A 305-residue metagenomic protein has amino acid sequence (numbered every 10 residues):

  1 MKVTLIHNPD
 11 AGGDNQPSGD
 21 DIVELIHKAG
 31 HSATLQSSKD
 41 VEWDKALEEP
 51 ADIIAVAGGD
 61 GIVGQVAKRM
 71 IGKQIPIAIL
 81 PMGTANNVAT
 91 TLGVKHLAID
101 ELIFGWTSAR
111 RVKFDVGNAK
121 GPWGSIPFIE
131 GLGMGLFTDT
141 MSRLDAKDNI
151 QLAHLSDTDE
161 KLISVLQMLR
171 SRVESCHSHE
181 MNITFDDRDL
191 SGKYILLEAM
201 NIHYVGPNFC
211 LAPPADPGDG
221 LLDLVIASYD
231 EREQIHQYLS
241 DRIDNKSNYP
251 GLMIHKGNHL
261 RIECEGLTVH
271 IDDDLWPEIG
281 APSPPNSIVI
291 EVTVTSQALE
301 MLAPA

Functional and structural regions predicted by a protein language model:
M1-A57, G64, I99-T107: ATP/NTP phosphate-donor binding region
I6, A29, T34-Q36, Q74-P76 (+1 more regions): Catalytic core of DAGKc-family lipid kinases
G12-Q16, G206-P207, L299-M301: Short N-terminal binding/cap micro-motifs at the start of the first secondary-structure element
N15-Q16, Q65-A67, A89-T90, D139 (+3 more regions): Short glycine-/acidic-enriched loop or helix-start segments at secondary-structure transitions that form or flank
D60, L197: Short conserved active-site loop signatures built around small residues
I62-K73: Short Gly/Thr/Asp-enriched flexible loops that form oxyanion-binding sites at enzyme active sites
G133, F137, E198-A212, L275: Glycine-rich phosphate/pyrophosphate-binding beta-alpha loops
F185-D186, S191, C210-L211, D216-A305: ATP/nucleoside-binding phosphotransfer catalytic cores, i.e., glycine-rich phosphate-binding loops
